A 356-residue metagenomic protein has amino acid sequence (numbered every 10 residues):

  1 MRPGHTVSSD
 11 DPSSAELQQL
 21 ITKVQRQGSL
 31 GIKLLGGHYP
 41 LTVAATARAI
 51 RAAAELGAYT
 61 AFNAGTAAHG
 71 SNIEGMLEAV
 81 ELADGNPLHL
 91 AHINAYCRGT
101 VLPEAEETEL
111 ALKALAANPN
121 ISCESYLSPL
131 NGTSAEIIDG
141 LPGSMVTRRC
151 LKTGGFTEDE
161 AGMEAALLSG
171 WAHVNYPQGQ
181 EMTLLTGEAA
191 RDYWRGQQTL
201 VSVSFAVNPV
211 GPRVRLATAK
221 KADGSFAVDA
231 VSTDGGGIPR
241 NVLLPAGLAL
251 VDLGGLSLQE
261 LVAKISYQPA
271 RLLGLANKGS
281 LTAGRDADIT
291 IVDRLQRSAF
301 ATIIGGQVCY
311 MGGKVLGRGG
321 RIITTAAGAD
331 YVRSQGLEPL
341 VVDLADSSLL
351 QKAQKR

Functional and structural regions predicted by a protein language model:
M1-P3, I32-L34, T60-A64, L88-H92 (+2 more regions): Hydrophobic faces of well-ordered beta-strands that scaffold small-molecule active sites in alpha/beta enzyme cores
M1-Y39, R51-A58: Divalent-metal coordination cores built from histidine and acidic residues
P3-H5, H38, T66-A68, N72 (+3 more regions): Active-site-proximal loop/turn and secondary-structure-junction residues that shape catalytic pockets, frequently
I21, L30, L102-A249, Q354-R356: Active-site neighborhoods of metal-dependent hydrolases
I21-R26, A49-E55, A79-G85, A116 (+1 more regions): Acidic (Asp/Glu)-rich catalytic clusters
Y39-A52, S71-G75, E104-E107: Active-site-adjacent beta->alpha loops and helix N-cap segments on the catalytic face of soluble alpha/beta enzymes
L56-T60, A67, I73-N120, L127 (+4 more regions): Conserved, well-structured beta-alpha core segment at the onset of a catalytic domain
W194, P209, K220-V228, G235-R356: Active-site microenvironment of metallo-dependent hydrolases
